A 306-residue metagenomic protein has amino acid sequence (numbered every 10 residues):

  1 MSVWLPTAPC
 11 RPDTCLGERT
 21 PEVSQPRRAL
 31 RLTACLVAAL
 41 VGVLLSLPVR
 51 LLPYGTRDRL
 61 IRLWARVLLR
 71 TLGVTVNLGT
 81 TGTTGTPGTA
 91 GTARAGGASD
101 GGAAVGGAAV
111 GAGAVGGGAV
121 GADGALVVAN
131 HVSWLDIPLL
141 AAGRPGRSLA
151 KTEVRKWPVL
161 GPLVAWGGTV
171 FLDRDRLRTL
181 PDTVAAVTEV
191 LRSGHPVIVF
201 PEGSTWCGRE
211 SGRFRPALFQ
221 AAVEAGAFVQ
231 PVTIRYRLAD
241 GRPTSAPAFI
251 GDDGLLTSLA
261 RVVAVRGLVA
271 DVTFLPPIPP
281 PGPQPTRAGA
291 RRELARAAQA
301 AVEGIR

Functional and structural regions predicted by a protein language model:
M1-R19, N77-G79, T83-T86, G91 (+4 more regions): Soluble, non-transmembrane catalytic domains of enzymes that act on hydrophobic metabolites at membranes
W4-P12, F171-D173, P276-P280: Polar-ligand-bearing catalytic/cofactor-coordination segments of membrane-embedded or membrane-tethered inner-membrane
T14-N77, P162-G167: A transmembrane-helix-recognition feature enriched in membrane-embedded lipid enzymes and envelope glyco-/phospholipid
G42-S46, R50-G55, T71, G91-T92 (+4 more regions): Catalytic core of membrane glycerolipid acyltransferases/transacylases, capturing the structured, soluble-facing
R59-G124, V187: A short, well-structured juxtamembrane/interface segment
G124-L126, T169, P196-F200, F228: Residue-level preference for the first positions of well-ordered beta-strands
V159-P162, R209-P285, G289: A cross-family acyltransferase "interaction/gating" segment
V190-F219: Catalytic-site beta-strand/loop segments enriched in glycine and acidic/polar residues
